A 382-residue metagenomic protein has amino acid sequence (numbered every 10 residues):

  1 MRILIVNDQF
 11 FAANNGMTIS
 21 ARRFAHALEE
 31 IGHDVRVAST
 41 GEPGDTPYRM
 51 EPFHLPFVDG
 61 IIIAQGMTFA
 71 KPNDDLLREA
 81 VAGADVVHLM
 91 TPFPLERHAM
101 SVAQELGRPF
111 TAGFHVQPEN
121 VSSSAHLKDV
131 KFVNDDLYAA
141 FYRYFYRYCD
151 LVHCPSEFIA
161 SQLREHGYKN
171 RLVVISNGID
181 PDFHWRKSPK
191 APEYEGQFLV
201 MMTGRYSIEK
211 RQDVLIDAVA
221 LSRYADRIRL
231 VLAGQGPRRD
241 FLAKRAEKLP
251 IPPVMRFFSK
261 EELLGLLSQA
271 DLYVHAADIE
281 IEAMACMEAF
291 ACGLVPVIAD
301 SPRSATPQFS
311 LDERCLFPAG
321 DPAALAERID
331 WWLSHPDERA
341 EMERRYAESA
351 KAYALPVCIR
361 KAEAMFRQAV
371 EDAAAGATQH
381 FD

Functional and structural regions predicted by a protein language model:
G41, F158, G178: Carbohydrate-associated surface elements
P92, D278: Aromatic "clamp/platform" in nucleotide-sugar-dependent glycosyltransferases that forms part of the donor/acceptor
E105, P118, V133-L151, H166: Membrane-proximal helix-turn-helix segments that form the acceptor-binding/catalytic region of lipid-linked
I179-G196: Acidic anion/phosphate-binding donor-loop and adjacent secondary structure in glycosyltransferase catalytic cores
P192-A220, V231: Conserved donor-binding/catalytic core segment of Leloir-type glycosyltransferases
D240-E261: Nucleotide-activated donor-binding/catalytic signature segment of Leloir-type glycosyltransferases, i.e., the conserved
V295-D300: Short hydrophobic beta-strand element within catalytic cores of glycosyltransferases and related nucleotide-activated
L311-P322, W331-P336: Conserved acidic donor-binding segment of nucleotide-sugar-dependent glycosyltransferases
